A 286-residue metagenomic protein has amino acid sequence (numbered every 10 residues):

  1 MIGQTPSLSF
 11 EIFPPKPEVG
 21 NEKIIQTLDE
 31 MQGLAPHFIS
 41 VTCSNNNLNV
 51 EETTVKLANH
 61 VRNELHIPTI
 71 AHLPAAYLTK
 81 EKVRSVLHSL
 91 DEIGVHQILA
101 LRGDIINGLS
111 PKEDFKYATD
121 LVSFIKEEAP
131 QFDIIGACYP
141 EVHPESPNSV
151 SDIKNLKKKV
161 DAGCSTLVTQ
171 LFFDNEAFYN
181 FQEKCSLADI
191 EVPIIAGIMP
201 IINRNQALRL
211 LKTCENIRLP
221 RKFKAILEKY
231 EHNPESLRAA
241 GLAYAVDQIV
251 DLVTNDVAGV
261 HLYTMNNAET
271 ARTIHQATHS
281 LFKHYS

Functional and structural regions predicted by a protein language model:
M1-V41: Conserved N-terminal beta1-alpha1 strand-loop-helix module at the mouth
S7-K23, T69-E81, I135-S151, E228-A243: Active-site mouth loops of central-metabolism enzymes
E11, I39, L90, K159 (+3 more regions): Conserved, mostly hydrophobic/aromatic
I12-P15, T42-N46, H72-L78, G103-I105 (+5 more regions): Active-site beta-loop-alpha junctions enriched in small/polar residues
V19, E113, Y117-Y139, L187-D247 (+1 more regions): Active-site pocket-lining/capping segments in soluble small-molecule metabolic enzymes
N21-E30, N47-L65: Glycine-rich, positively charged N-terminal anion/phosphate-binding segment
K23, A75-S89, K112-K116: Glycine-rich anion/phosphate-binding loops
A35-L57, D104-E113, C164-F178, T264-N267 (+1 more regions): Glycine-rich, proline-tolerant flexible connector loops at the mouths of alpha/beta enzymes
